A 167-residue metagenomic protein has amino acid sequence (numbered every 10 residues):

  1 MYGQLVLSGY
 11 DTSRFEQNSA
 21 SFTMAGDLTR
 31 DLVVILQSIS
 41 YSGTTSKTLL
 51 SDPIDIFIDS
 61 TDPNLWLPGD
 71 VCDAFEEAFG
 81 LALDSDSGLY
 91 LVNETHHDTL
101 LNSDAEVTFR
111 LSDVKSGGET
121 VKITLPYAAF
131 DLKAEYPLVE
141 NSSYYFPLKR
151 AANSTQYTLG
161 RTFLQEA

Functional and structural regions predicted by a protein language model:
M1-A167: Active-site or ligand-binding cleft "flap/edge" segments
